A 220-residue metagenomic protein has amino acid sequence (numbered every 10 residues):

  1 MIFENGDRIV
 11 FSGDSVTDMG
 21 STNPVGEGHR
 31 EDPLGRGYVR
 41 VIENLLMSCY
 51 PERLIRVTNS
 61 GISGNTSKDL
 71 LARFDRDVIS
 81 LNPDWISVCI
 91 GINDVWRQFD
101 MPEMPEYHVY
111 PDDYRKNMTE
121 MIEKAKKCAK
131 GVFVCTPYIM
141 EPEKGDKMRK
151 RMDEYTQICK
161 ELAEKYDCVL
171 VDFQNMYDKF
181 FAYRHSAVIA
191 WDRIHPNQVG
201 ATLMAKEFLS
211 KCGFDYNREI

Functional and structural regions predicted by a protein language model:
I2-D32: Short glycine-rich His-centered loop
I2-N5, R36-R56, N65-I220: Alpha-helical cap/lid subdomain in secreted, periplasmic, or secretory-pathway luminal O-acyl-processing enzymes
F11-G13, D18, N59-I62, C89 (+1 more regions): Short glycine/serine/threonine-biased micro-segments
H29, P33, G61-I62, E207: Conserved active-site regions of diverse hydrolases
